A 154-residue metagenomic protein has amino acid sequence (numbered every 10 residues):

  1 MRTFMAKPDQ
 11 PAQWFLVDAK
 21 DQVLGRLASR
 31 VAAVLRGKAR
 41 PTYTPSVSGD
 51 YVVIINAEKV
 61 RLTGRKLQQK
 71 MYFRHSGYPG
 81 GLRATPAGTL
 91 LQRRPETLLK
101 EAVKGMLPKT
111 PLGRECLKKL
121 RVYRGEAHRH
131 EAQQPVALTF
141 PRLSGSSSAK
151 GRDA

Functional and structural regions predicted by a protein language model:
M1-K104, P111, A132-A154: Ribosome large-subunit tunnel/peptidyl-transferase-proximal elements
L107-Y123, R129: C-terminal structural segments of small proteins and small subunits
